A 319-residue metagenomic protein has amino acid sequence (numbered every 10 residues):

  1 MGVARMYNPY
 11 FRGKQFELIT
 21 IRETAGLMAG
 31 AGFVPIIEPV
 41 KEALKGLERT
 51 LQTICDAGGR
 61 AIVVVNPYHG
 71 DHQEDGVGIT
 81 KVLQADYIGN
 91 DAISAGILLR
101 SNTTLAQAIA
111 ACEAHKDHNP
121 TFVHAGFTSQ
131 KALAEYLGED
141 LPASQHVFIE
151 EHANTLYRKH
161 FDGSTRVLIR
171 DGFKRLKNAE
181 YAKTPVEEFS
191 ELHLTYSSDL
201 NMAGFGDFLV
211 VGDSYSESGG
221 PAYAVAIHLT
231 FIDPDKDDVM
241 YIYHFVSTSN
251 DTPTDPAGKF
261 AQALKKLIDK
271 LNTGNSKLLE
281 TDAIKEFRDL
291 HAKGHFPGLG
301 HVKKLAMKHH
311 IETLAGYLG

Functional and structural regions predicted by a protein language model:
N8-R12, I36-P39, A61-P67, A92-N102 (+2 more regions): Catalytic beta/alpha-barrel core
I21, P35: Conserved, mostly hydrophobic/aromatic
L44-L47, N102-A110, S129-Y136: Active-site-adjacent beta->alpha loops and helix N-cap segments on the catalytic face of soluble alpha/beta enzymes
T53-K116: A broadly used, surface-exposed interaction patch
H72-E74, Q130-A134, N154-F161: Short, charged, surface-exposed secondary-structure boundary motifs
G138-T281: Long, charge-rich C-terminal accessory regions
Q262-G319: Charge-biased C-terminal accessory regions appended to nucleic-acid-, cytoskeletal NTPase
